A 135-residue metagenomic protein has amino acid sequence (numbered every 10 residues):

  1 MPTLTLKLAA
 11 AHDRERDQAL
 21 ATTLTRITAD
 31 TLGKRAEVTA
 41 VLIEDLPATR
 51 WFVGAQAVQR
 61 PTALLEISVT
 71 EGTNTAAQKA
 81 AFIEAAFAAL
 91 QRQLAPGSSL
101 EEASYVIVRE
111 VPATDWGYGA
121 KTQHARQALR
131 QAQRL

Functional and structural regions predicted by a protein language model:
M1-L135: A domain-level signal for the structural core that forms small-molecule/cofactor-binding pockets and catalytic centers
